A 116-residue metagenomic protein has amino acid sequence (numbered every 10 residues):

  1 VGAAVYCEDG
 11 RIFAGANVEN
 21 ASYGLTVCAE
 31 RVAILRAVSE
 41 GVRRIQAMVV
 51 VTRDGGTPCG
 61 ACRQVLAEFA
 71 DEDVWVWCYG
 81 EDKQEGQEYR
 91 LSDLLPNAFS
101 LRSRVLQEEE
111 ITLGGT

Functional and structural regions predicted by a protein language model:
V1-C7: Short beta-strand scaffold segments in enzyme catalytic cores
V5, G15, M48-V51: Short glycine-rich or small-residue beta-strand-to-loop segments that form or flank ligand, phosphate, metal/Fe-S
Y6, L35-G41: Alpha-helix C-terminal capping segments
R11-I12: Hydrophobic "anchor" residues
N17-R31: Compact, glycine-rich, soluble single-domain proteins
E40-T116: C-terminal binding/interaction regions
